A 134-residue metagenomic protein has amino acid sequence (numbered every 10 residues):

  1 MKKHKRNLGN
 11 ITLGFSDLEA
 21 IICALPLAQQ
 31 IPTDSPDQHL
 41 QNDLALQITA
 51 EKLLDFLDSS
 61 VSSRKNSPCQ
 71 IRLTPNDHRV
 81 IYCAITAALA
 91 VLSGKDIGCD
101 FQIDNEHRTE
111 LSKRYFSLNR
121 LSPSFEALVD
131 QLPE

Functional and structural regions predicted by a protein language model:
M1-E134: Positively charged, low-complexity terminal tracts and the immediately adjacent first secondary-structure elements
